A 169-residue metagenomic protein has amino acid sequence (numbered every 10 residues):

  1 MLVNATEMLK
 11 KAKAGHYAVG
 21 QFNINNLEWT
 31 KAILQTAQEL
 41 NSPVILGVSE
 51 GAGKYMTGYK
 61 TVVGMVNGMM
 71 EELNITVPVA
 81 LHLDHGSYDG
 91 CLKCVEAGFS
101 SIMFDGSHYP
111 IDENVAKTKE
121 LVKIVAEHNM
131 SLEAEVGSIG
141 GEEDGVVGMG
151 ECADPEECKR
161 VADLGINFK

Functional and structural regions predicted by a protein language model:
V3-K11, L27-A52, T57-T76, H85-K169: Alpha/beta enzyme core
V19-N23, L81-H82, M103: Short catalytic-loop micro-motif centered on adjacent basic/acidic residues
